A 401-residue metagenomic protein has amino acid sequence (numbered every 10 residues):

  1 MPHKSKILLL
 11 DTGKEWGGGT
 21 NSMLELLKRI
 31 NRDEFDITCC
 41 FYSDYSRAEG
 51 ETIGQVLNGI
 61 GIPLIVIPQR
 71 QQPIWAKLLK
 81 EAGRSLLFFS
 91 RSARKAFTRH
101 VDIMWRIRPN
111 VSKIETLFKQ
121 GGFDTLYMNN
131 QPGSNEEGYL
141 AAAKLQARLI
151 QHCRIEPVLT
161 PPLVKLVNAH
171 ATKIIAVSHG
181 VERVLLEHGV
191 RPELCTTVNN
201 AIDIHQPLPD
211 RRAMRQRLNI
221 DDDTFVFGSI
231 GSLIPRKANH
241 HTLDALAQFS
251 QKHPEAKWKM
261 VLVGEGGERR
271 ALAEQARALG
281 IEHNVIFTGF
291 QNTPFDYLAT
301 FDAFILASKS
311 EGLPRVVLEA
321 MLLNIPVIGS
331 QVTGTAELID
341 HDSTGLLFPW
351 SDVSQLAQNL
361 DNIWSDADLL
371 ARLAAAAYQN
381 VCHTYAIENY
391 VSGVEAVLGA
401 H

Functional and structural regions predicted by a protein language model:
G17-E25, F225, S229-Q251, A256 (+3 more regions): A conserved mid-protein helix/loop that constitutes part of the nucleotide-sugar donor-binding site
Q55, P207-I220, R277, G393-A396: A short helix/loop element that forms part of the nucleotide-sugar donor recognition site in Leloir-type
G61-L64, A273-G289: Nucleotide-activated donor-binding/catalytic signature segment of Leloir-type glycosyltransferases, i.e., the conserved
A143-K144, L149-H179: A conserved, positively charged/aromatic
G180, A201: Carbohydrate-associated surface elements
F290, K309: Aromatic "clamp/platform" in nucleotide-sugar-dependent glycosyltransferases that forms part of the donor/acceptor
P326-G329, I339: Short hydrophobic beta-strand element within catalytic cores of glycosyltransferases and related nucleotide-activated
D340-D342, L346-V353, N362-A367: Conserved acidic donor-binding segment of nucleotide-sugar-dependent glycosyltransferases
